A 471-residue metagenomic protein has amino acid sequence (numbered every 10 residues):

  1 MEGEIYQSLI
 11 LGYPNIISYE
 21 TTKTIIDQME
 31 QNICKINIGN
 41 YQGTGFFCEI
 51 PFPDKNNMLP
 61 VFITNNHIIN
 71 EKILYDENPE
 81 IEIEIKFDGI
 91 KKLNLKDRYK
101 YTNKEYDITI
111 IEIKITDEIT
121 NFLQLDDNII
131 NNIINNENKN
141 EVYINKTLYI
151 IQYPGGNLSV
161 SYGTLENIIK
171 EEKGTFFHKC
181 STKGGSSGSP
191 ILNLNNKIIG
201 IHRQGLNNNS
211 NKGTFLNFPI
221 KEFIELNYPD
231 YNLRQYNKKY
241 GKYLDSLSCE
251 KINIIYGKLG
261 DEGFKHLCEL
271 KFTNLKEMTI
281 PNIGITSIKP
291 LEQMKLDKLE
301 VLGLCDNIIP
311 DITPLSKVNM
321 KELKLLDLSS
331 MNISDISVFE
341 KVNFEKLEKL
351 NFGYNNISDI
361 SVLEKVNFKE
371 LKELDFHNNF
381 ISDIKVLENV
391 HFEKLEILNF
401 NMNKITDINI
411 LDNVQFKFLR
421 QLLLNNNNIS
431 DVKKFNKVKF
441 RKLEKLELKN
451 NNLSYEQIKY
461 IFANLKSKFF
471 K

Functional and structural regions predicted by a protein language model:
M1-N56: Protease-domain processing segments flanking chymotrypsin-fold serine proteases, especially trypsin-like
D27-Q42, N56-L59, I63-T175, N193-N195 (+1 more regions): Serine endopeptidase catalytic core focused on the charge-relay Asp
F46, E166, S181-R203: Catalytic nucleophile loop of clan PA
R203-N232: C-terminal cap/linker of serine protease catalytic domains
N232-S287, L296, E300-C305: LRR N-terminal entry segment and analogous cap-like coil->beta motifs
E250-I254, L275-P281, L299-L304, L323-L328 (+6 more regions): Conserved hydrophobic beta-strand positions in leucine-rich repeat
F264-K271, I288-L296, I312-M320, I336-F344 (+5 more regions): A structural signal for leucine-rich repeat
